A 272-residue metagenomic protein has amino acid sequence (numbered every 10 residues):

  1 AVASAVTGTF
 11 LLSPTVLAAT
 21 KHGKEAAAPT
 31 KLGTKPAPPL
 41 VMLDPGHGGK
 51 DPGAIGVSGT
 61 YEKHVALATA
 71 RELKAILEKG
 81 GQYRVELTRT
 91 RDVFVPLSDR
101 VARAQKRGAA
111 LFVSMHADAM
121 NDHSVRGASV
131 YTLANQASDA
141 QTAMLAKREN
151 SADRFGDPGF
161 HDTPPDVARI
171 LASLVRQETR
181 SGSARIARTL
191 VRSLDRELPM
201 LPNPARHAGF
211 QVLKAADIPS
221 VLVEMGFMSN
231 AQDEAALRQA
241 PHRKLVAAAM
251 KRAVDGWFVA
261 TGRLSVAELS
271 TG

Functional and structural regions predicted by a protein language model:
A1, E72, I76, G256: Active-site catalytic microenvironments for nucleophilic, acid-base chemistry
A1, F94, F112, G209-Q211 (+2 more regions): Aromatic-residue hotspot detector
A1-A18: N-terminal export signals
L12, K79-G81, S124, R196-P199: Short, structurally constrained coil/turn elements that cap an alpha-helix or connect an alpha-helix to the following
A19-H161, R176-R188, A267-T271: Catalytic-core regions of hydrolytic enzymes
F160-D166, L222: Flexible hinge/switch segments at interdomain interfaces of large molecular machines
L171-S270: Active-site-adjacent mobile loop/cap segments within catalytic or ligand-binding domains
